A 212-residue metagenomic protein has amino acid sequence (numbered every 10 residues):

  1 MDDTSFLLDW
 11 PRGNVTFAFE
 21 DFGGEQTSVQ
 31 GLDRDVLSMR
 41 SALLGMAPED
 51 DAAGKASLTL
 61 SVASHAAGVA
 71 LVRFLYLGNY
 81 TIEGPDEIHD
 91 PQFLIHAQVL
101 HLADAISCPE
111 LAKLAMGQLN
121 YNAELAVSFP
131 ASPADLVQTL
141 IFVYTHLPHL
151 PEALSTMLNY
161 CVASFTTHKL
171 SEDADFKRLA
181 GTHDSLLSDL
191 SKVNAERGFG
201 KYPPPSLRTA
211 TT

Functional and structural regions predicted by a protein language model:
M1-V36, V62, A66, R73-L94 (+1 more regions): N-terminal BTB/POZ boundary and linker segment
D33-G45: Short helix-loop-helix/strand-helix junction enriched in hydrophobic and basic residues
S41, G68, P133, H183-L187: Alpha-helix initiation and N-capping motif
A42-A56, T81: Cytochrome P450 catalytic domain signature, combining two hallmark sequence patches
L58-L60: Generic N-terminal leader/targeting and pre-domain segments
A66-E172: Post-BTB helical module
D173-T212: Eukaryote-biased recognition of C-terminal alpha-helical segments
